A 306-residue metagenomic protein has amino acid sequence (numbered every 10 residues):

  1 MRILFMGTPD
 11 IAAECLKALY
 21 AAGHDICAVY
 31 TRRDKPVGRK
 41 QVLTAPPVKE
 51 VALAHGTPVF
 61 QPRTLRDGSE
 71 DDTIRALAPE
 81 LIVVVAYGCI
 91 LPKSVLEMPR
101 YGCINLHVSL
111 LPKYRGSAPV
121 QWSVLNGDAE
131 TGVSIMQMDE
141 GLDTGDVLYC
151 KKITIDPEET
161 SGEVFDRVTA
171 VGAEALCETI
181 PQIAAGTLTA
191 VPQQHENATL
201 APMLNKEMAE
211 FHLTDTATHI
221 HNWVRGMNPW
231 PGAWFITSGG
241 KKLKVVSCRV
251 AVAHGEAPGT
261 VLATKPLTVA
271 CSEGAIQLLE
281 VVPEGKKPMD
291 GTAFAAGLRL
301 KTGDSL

Functional and structural regions predicted by a protein language model:
M1-R39: N-terminal Rossmann-like dinucleotide-binding module
G7, V29, A52, I82 (+7 more regions): A residue-level signal for conserved active-site and pocket-lining positions in enzyme catalytic cores
A22, R32, L81-L200: Donor/substrate-binding cores of folate-linked one-carbon enzymes
A28, Q61, L148-Y149: A structural microfeature
P36-A78: N-terminal glycine-/serine-/threonine-rich beta1-alpha1-beta2 phosphate-ribose binding loop of Rossmann-like
E174, E178-T237: Active-site-lining helix/loop region of Rossmann-like oxidoreductase modules
L213-L306: An anion-binding loop in the catalytic cleft
